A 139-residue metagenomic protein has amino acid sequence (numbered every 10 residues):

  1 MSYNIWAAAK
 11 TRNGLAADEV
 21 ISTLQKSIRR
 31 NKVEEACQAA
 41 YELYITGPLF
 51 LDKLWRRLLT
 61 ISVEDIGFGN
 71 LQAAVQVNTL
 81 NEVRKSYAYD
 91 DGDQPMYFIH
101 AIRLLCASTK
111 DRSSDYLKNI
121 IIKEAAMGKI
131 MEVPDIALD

Functional and structural regions predicted by a protein language model:
Y3-A7, R12-N13, D18, E35-D139: C-terminal alpha-helical interaction modules of replication/initiation AAA+ assemblies
I21-K26: Amphipathic alpha-helical repeat scaffolds
